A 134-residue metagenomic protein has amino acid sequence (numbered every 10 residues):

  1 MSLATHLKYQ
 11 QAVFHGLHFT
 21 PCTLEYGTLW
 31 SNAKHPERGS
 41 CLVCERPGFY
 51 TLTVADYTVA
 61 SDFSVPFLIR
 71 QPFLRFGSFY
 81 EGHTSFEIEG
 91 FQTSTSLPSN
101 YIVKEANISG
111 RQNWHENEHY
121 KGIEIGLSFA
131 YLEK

Functional and structural regions predicted by a protein language model:
M1-S40, E45: General N-terminal leader/first-domain-start detector
T28-K134: N-terminal regulatory/effector-sensing and dimerization cores that precede helix-turn-helix DNA-binding domains
